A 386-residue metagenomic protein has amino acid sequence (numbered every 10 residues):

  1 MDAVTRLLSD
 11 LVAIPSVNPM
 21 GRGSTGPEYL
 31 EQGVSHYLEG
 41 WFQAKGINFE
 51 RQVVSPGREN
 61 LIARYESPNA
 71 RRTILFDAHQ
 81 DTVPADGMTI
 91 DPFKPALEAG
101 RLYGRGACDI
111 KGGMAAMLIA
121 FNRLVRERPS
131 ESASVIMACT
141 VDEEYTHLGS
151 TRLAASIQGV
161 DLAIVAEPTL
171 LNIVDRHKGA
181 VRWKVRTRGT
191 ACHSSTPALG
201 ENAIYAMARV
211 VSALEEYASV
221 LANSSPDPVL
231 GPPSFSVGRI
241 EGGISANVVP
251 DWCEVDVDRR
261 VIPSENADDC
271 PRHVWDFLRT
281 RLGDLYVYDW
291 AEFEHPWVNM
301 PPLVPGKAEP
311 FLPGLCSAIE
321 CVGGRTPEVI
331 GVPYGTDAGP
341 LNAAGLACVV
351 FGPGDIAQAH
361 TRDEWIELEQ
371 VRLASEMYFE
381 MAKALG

Functional and structural regions predicted by a protein language model:
M1-L102, R126-E131, D355: Acidic/His- and Gly-rich active-site-bordering loop/insert found across diverse amide/peptide-bond hydrolases
T5, Q32-H36, M114, P271-W275 (+1 more regions): Short, surface-exposed alpha-helical segments at coil->helix boundaries
E50-S55, D175, R182-G386: Metal-dependent amide/peptide-bond hydrolase catalytic core, centered on the "pita-bread" metallohydrolase fold
D77-A78, A138-T140, I164-E167, R186-R188 (+2 more regions): Short beta-strand segments
E98-G100, A120-I136, L214-S224, E369 (+1 more regions): Phosphate-handling active-site elements
R101-A116, H193, T336: Glycine/serine-rich anion-binding loops at beta->alpha junctions that coordinate negatively charged ligand groups
I110-K111, A115-R182, G386: Acidic/histidine-rich catalytic neighborhood of metal-dependent amide-processing enzymes
